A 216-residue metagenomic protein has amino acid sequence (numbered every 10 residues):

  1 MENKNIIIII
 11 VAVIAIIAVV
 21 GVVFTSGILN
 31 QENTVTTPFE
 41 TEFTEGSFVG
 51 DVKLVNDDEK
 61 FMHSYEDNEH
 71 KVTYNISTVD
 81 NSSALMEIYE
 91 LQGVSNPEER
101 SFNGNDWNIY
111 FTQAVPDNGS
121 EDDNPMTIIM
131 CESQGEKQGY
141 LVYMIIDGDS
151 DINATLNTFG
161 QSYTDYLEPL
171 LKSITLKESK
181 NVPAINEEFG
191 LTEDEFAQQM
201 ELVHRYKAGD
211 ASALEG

Functional and structural regions predicted by a protein language model:
M1-Q31: Secretory targeting signatures
K4-I6, Q31-T34, E187, A208: N-terminal cationic leader/targeting segments used for protein routing and processing
I8, I109, T127-I129, E168-L171: Generic alpha-helical hydrophobic packing signal
V11-I17, S83, Q113, N153 (+2 more regions): Residue-level detector of intrinsically disordered, flexible termini and proteolytic processing junctions
F24-N68, V94-N96, S101-F102, L171: N-terminal "mature-domain start" segment
F43, S47-V52, Q138, V142-E215: Surface-exposed amphipathic alpha-helical segments
V55-T155, Q199: Conserved polar/disulfide-associated segments of primarily extracytoplasmic proteins
